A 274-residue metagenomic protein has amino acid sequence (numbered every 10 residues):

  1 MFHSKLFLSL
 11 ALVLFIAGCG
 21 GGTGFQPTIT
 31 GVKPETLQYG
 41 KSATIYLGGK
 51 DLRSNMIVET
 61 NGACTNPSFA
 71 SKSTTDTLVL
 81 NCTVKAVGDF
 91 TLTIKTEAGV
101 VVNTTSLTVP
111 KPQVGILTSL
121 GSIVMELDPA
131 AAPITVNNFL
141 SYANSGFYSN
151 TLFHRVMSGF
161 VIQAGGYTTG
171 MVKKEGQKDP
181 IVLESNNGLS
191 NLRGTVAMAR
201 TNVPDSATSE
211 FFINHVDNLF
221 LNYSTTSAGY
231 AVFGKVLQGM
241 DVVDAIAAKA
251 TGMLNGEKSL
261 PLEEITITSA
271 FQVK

Functional and structural regions predicted by a protein language model:
M1-L8: Bacterial N-terminal signal peptides that target proteins for export
C19-K274: Cyclophilin-like peptidyl-prolyl cis-trans isomerases
